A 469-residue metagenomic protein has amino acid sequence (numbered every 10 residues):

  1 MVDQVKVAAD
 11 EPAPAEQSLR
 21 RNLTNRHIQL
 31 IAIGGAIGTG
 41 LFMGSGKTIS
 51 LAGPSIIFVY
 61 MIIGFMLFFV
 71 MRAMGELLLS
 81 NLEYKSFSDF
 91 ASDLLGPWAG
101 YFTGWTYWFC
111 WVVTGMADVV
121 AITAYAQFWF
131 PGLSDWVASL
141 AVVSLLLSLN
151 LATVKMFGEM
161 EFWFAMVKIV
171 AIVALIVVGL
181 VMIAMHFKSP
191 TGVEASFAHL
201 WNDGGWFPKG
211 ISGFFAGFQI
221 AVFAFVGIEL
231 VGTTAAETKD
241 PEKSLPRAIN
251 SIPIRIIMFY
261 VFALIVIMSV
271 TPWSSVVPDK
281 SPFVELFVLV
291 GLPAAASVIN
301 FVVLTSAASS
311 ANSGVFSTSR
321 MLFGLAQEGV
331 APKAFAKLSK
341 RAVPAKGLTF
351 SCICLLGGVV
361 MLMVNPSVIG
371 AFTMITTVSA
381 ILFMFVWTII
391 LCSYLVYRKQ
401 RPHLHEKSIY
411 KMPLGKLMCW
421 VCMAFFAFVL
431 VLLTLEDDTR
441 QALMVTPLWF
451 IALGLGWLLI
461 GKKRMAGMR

Functional and structural regions predicted by a protein language model:
M1-G46, S50-S55, F68-R72, E83-Y84 (+5 more regions): Membrane-interface "cap" regions at the ends of multi-pass membrane proteins
D3-A15, D89-S92, W98, V119-S139 (+5 more regions): Helix-loop-helix connectors at the membrane interface of multi-pass transporters/channels
P14-L19, I56-I57, S134, M166-F301: Helix-loop-helix junctions that connect adjacent transmembrane segments in multi-pass membrane transporters
L19-R20, M43-A138, V142, S148 (+3 more regions): Extracellular loop-to-transmembrane helix junctions
E83-Y84, T106-A121, F225-T238, A296-K333 (+3 more regions): Membrane-helix boundary/coupling elements in multi-pass transport proteins
D89-S92, G96, F128, W201 (+2 more regions): TM-loop-TM module centered on a large, flexible mid-protein loop between adjacent transmembrane helices in multi-pass
T123, W136-A195, V226, I249-P253 (+4 more regions): Membrane-interface loop-to-helix entry segments
W163-F164, A334-A345, M384-D438, G467: C-terminal membrane-solvent junction of multi-pass transporters and transport-like membrane proteins
